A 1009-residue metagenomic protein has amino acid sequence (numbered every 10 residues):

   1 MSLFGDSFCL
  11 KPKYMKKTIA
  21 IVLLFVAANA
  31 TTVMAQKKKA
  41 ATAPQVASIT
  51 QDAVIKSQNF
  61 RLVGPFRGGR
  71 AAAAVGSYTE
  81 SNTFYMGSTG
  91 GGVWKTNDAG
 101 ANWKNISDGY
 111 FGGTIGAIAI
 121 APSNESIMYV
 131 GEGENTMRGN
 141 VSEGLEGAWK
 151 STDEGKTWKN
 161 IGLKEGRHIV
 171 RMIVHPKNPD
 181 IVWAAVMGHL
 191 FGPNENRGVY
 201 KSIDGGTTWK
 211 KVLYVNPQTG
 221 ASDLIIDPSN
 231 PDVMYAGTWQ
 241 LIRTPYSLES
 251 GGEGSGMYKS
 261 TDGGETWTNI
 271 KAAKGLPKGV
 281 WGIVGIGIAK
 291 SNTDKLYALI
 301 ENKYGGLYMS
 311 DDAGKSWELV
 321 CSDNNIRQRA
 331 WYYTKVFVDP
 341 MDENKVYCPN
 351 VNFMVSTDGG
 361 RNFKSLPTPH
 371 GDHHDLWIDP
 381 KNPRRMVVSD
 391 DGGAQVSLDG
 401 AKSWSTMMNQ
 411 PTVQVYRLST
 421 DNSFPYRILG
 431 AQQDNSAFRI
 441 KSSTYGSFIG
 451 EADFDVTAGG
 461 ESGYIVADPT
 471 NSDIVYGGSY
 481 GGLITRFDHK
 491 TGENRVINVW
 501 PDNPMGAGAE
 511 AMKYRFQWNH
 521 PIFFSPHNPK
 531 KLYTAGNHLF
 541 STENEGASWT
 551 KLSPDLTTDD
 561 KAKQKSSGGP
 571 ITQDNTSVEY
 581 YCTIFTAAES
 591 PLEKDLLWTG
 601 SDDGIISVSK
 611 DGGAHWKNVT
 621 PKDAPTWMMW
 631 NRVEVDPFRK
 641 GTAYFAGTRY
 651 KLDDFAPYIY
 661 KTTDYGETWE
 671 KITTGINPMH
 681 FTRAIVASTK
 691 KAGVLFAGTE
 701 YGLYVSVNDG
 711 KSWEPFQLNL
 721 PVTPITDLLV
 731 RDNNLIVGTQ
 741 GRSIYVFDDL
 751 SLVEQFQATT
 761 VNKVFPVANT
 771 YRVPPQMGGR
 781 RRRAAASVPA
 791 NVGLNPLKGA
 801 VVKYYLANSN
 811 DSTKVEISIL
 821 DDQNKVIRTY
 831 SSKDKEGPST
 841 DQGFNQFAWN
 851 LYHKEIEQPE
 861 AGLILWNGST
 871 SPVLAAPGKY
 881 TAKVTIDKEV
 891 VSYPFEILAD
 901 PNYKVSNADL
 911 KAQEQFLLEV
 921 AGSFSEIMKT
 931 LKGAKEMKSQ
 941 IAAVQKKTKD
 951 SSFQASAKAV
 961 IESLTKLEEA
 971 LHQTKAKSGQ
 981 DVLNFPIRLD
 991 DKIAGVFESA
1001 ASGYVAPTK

Functional and structural regions predicted by a protein language model:
M1-K38: Bacterial Sec-dependent N-terminal signal peptides
Q36-A790, L797-A800: Beta-propeller blade termini and top-face loops
F487, V802-K803, N810-Y830, K879-K883: Beta-strand-rich binding/interaction modules
L752-G778, Y893-M928: Low-complexity, Pro/Ser/Thr- and charge-rich linker/hinge segments at domain boundaries
M777-K814, L820, Q846, F924: Contiguous beta-strand segments within globular domains
V826-S871: Glycine-centered tight-turn motifs at strand-turn-strand junctions
E855-P859, I886-Y893: Short acidic/polar inter-strand loop motif in beta-rich domains
I886, F895, K929-K1009: Mature extracytoplasmic or organellar-lumen-exposed domains after removal of signal/transit peptides
